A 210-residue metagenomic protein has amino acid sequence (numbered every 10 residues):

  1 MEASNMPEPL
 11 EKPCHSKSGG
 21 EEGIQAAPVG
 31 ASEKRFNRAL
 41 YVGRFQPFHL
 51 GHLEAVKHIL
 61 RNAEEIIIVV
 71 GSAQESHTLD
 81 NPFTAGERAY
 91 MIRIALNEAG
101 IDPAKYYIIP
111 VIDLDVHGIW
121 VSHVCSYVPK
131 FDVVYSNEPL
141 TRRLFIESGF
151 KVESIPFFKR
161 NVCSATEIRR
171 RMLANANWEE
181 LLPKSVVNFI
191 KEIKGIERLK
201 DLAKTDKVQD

Functional and structural regions predicted by a protein language model:
M1-K17, E21-D210: Nucleotidyltransferase catalytic core that binds NTPs
